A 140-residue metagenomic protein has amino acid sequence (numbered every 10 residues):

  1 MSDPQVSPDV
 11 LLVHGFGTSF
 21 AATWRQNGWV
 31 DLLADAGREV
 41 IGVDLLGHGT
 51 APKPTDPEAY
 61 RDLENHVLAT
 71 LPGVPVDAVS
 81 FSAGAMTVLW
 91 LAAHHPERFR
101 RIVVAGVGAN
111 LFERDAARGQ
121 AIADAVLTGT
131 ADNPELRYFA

Functional and structural regions predicted by a protein language model:
D3-P52: Conserved HGGG/HGGXW glycine-rich cap/lid loop of the alpha/beta-hydrolase fold
L32, D62-A69, W90, Y138: Alpha-helical elements of Rossmann-like donor-binding domains used by nucleotide-donor carbohydrate transfer enzymes
A36, H95-R98: Conserved dinucleotide-binding and phosphotransfer motif residues
E39-D77: Active-site loop/oxyanion-hole signature of alpha/beta-hydrolase fold enzymes
A78-S80, A105: Short beta-strand immediately N-terminal to the catalytic nucleophile in serine-hydrolase-like folds
S80-V88: Gly/Ala-rich beta-loop-alpha elbow adjacent to hydrolase catalytic centers
L89, A93-H94, R101-T130: Flexible "cap/lid" loop of the alpha/beta hydrolase fold
T128-A140: Alpha/beta-hydrolase
